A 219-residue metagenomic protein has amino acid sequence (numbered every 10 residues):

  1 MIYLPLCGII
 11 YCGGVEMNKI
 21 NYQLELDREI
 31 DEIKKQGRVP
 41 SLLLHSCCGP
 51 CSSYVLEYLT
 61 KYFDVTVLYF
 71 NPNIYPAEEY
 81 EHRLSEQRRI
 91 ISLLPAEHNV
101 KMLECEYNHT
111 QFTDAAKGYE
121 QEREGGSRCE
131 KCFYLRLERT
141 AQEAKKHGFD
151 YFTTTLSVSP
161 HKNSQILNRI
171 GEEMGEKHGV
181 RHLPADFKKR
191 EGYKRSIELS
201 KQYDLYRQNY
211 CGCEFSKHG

Functional and structural regions predicted by a protein language model:
L4-L6: Leucine-biased recognition of intrinsically disordered, low-complexity hydrophobic segments
I9-G219: Nucleotide-activated chemistry modules centered on ATP-dependent adenylation/adenylyltransferase
